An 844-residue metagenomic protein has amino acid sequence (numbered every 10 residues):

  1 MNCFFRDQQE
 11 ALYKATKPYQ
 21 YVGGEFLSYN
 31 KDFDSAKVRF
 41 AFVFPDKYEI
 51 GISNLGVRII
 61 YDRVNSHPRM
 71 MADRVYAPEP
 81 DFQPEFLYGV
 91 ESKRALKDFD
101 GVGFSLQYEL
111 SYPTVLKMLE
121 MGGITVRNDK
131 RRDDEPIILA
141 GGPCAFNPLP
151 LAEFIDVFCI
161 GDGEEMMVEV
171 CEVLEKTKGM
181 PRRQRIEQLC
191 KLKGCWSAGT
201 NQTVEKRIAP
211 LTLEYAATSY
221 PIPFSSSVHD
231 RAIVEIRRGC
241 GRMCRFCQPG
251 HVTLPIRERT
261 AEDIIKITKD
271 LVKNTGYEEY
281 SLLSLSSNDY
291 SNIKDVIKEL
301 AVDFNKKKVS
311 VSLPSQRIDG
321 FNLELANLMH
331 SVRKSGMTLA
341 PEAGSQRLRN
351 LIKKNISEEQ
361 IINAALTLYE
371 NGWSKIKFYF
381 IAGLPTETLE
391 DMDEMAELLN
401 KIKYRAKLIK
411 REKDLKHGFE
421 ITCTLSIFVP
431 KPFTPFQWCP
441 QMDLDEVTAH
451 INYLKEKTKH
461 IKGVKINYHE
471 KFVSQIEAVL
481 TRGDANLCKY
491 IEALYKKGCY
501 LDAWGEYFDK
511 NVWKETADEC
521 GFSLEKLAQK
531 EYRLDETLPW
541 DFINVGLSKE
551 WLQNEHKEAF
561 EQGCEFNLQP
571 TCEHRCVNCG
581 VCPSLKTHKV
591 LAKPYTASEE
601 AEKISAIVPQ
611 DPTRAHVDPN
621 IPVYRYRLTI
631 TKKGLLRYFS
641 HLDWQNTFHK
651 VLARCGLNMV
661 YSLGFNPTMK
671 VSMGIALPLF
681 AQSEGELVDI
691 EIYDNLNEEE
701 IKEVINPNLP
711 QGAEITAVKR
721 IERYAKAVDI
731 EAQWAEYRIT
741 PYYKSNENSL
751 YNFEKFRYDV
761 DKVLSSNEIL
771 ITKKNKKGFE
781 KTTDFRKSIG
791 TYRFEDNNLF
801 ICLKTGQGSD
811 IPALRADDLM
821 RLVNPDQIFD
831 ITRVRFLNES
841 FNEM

Functional and structural regions predicted by a protein language model:
M1-S28, F40-F42, H460-A615: Radical SAM enzyme core and accessory elements
A11-A41, Y48-E49, W196-I233, G546-A559 (+1 more regions): N-terminal [4Fe-4S]-dependent radical SAM core
F42-D46, V64, P221-F246, V272 (+2 more regions): N-terminal pre-triad scaffold of radical SAM enzymes
F42-V43, L110, D270-S426: Conserved SAM/AdoMet-binding glycine-rich loop
N54, S226-E262, N578-A592: Canonical Radical SAM [4Fe-4S] cluster-binding loop centered on the CxxxCxxC motif and its immediate flanking residues
A77-T203, P435-D484, I491-E506: Glycine-rich beta-alpha loop elements in corrinoid/cobalamin-binding modules across cobalamin-dependent enzymes
D81, P150, S291, E324-L325 (+6 more regions): Flexible glycine/acidic-rich beta-alpha junction loops that bind and position SAM and/or redox cofactors in anaerobic
N620-V623, W644, K755-M844: Core RNA-modification/binding signature centered on pseudouridine synthases
